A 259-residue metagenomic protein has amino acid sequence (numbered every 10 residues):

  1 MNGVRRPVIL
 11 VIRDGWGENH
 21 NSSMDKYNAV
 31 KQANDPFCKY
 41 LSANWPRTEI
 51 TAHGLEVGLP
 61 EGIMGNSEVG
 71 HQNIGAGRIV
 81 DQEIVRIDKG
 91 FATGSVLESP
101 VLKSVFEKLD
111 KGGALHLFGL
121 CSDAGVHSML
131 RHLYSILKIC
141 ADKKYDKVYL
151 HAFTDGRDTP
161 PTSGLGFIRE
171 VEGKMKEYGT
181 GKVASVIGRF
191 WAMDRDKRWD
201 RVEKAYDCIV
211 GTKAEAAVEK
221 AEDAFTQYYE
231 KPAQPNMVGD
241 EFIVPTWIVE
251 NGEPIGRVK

Functional and structural regions predicted by a protein language model:
N2-L10, W16-W191, R198-D200, K204: Active-site nucleophile/metal-coordination loop of metallo-enzymes that catalyze phosphate/sulfate and related
I12-R13, K259: Short hydrophobic beta-strand that contains or immediately precedes a catalytic carboxylate
Y178, V186, K197-K259: Hard-cation-handling environments
